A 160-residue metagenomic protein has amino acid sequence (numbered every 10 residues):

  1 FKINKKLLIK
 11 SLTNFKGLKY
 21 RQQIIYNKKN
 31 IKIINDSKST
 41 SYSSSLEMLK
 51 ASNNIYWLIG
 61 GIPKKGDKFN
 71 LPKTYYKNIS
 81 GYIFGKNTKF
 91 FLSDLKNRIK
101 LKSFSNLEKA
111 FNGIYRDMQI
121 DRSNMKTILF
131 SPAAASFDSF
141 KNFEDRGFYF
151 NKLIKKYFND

Functional and structural regions predicted by a protein language model:
F1-N78: Nucleotide phosphate-binding/pyrophosphate-handling subdomain across enzymes that bind or process nucleotide phosphates
S41, N106-L107, N142: Alpha-helix N-cap recognition
Y42, G66-D67, F90-L92, S136-F140: Short active-site-adjacent structural elements
A51, T74, F90, D94-N97 (+1 more regions): Alpha-helical structural signal in soluble globular domains
K65-K126: C-terminal helical cap/extension that packs against the catalytic core of soluble nucleotide-cofactor enzymes
I128-A133: Short beta-strands and strand-loop turn motifs
A134-D160: Glycine/aspartate-rich loop-and-adjacent alpha/beta segment that forms the canonical ThDP
